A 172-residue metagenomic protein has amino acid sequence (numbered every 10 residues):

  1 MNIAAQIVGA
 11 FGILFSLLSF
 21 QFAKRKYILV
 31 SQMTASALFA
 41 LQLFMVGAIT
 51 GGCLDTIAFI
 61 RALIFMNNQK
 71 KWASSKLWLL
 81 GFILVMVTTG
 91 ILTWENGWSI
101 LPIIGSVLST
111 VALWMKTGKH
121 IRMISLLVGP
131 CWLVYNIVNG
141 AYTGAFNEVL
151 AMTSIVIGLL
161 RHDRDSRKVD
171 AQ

Functional and structural regions predicted by a protein language model:
M1-Q172: Alpha-helical membrane-protein topology signature
